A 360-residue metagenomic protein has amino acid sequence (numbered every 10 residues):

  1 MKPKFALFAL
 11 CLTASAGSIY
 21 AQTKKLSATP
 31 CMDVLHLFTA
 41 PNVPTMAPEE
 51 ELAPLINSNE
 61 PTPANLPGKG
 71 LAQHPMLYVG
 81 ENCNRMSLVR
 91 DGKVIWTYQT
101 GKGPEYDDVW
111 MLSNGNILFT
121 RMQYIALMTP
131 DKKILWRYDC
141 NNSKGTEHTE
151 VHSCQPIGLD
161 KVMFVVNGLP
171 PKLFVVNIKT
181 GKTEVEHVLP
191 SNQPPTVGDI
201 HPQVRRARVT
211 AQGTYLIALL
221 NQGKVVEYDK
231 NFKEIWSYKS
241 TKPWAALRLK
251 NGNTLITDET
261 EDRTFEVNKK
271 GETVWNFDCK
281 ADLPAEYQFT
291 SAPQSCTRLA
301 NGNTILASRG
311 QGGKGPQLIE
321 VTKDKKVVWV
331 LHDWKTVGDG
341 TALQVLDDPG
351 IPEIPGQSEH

Functional and structural regions predicted by a protein language model:
M1-L7: Bacterial N-terminal signal peptides that target proteins for export
F8-A16: Bacterial N-terminal signal peptides
G17-A21: Sec/Tat signal peptide C-region and signal peptidase I cleavage site
T23-H360: Histidine-/acidic-rich catalytic cores in large beta-rich domains
